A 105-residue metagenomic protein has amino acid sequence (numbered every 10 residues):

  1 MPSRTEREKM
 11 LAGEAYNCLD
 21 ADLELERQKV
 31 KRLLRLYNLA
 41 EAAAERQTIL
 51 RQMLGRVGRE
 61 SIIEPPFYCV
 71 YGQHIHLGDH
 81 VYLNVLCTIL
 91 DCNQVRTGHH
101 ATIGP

Functional and structural regions predicted by a protein language model:
M1-E60: Terminal amphipathic alpha-helical/low-complexity segments used for targeting or macromolecular assembly
E14-A15, L19-D20, Y71-Q73, N93: Solvent-exposed, flexible loop/coil residues
L33-L34, M53-L54, Q73-L77, V81: Short amphipathic alpha-helical patches
E60-C69, I75, D79-I89, V95 (+1 more regions): A structural motif detector for beta-strand N-caps
